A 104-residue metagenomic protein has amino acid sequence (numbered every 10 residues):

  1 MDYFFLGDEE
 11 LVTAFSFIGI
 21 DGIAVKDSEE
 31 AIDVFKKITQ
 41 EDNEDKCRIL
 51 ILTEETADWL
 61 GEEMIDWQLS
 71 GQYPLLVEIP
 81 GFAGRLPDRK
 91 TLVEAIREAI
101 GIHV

Functional and structural regions predicted by a protein language model:
M1-I32: N-terminal first-folded block
A24, D33-V104: Core subunits and conserved enzymes of cellular information-processing and envelope-translocation systems across
